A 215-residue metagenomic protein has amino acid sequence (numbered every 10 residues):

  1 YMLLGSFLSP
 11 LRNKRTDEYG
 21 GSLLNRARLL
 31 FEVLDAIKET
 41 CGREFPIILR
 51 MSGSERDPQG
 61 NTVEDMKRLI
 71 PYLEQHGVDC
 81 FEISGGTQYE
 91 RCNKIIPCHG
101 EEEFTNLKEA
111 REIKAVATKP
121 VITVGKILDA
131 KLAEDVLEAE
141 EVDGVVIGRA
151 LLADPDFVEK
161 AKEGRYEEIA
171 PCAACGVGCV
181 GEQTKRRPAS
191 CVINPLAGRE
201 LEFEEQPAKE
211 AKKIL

Functional and structural regions predicted by a protein language model:
Y1-L215: Flavin-dependent oxidoreductase catalytic cores
